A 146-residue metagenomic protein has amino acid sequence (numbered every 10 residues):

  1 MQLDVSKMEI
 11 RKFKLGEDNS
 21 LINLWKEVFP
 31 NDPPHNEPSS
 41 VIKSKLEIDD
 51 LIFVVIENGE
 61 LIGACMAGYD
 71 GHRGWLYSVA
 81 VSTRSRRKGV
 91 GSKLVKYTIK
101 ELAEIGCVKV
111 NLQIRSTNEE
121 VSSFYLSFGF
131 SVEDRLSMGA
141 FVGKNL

Functional and structural regions predicted by a protein language model:
M1-G16, N145-L146: Conserved N-terminal entry element of GNAT/NAT acetyltransferase domains
K12-S78, E101, V132-R135: Acetyl-CoA-dependent GNAT
V79-R86: A short, internal acetyl-CoA/4′-phosphopantetheine-binding micro-motif in the GNAT/acyltransferase core
R87-K100, S127: Conserved acetyl-CoA-binding loop-helix of GNAT-fold acetyltransferases
L102-I114: Conserved GNAT acetyl-CoA-binding A-motif
L112-V121, G143: Conserved beta-strand-loop-alpha-helix junction that forms the acyl-donor binding cleft
F128, R135-K144: Active-site/acyl-donor-binding loops of N-acyltransferases
